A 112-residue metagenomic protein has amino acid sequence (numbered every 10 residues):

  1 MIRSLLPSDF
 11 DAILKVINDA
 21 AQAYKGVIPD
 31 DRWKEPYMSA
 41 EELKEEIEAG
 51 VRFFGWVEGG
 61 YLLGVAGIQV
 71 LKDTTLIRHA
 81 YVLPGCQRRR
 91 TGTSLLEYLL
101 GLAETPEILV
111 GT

Functional and structural regions predicted by a protein language model:
M1, L76-R78, L109: Conserved Rossmann-like nucleotide-binding pocket used by diverse enzymes that bind dinucleotide cofactors
M1-K15: A short beta-loop-alpha structural element at the N-terminal edge of CoA-dependent acyl/N-acetyltransferase catalytic
A12-D19, E42, S94, Y98: Alpha-helical elements of Rossmann-like donor-binding domains used by nucleotide-donor carbohydrate transfer enzymes
N18-L43: Conserved GNAT-fold acetyl-CoA-binding loop/helix
E41-G55: A short helix-loop-beta-strand connector motif used in the catalytic cores of GNAT acetyltransferases and, in some
G55, Y61-Q69, L76-Y81: Conserved beta-strand in the GNAT
V82, R88-G101: Conserved acetyl-CoA-binding loop-helix of GNAT-fold acetyltransferases
A103-T112: Conserved GNAT acetyl-CoA-binding A-motif
